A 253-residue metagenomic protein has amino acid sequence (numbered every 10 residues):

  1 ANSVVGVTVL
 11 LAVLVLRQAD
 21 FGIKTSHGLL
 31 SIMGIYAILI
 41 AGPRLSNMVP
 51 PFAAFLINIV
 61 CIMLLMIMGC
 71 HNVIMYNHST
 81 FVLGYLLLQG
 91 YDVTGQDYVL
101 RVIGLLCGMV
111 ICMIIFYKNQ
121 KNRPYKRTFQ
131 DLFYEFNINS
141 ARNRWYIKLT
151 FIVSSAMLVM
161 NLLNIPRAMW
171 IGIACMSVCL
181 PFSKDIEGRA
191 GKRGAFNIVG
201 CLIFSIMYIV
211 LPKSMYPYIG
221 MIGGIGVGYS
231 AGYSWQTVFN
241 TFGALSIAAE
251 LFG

Functional and structural regions predicted by a protein language model:
A1-S79, L83-L202, I206-I222, G226-F239 (+1 more regions): Alpha-helical transmembrane segments and their membrane-interface boundaries that form or gate the permeation pathway
